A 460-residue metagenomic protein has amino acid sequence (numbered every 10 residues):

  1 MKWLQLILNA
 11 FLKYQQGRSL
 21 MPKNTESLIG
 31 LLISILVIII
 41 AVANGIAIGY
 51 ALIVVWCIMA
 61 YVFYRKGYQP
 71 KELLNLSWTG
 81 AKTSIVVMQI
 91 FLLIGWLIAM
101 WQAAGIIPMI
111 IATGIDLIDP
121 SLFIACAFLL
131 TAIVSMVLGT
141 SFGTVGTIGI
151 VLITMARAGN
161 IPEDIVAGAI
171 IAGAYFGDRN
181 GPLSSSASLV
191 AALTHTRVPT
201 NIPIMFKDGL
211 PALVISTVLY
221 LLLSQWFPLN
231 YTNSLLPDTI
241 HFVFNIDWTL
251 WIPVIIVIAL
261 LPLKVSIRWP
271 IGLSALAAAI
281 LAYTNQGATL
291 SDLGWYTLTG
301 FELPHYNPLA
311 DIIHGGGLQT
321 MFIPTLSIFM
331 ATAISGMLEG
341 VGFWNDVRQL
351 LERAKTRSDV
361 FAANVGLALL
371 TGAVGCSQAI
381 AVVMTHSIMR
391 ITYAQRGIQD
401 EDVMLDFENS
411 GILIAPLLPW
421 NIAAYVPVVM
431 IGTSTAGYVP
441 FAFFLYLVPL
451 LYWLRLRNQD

Functional and structural regions predicted by a protein language model:
T25-I38, G45-K66, M88-I94, I148-V151 (+5 more regions): Hydrophobic mid-bilayer segments of alpha-helices in multi-pass membrane transport proteins, especially secondary
A41-A43, M109-D119, S224-F244, G287-I312: Inter-helical loop and helix-membrane interface segments of multi-pass membrane transporters/permeases
A41-A51, G80-K82, G114-D119, L236-I246 (+2 more regions): Interfacial loop-to-helix junctions that mark the boundaries of transmembrane helices in multi-pass membrane
N44, R179-P182, V190-F242, A424-D460: Juxtamembrane and boundary regions of transmembrane helices in multi-pass small-molecule transporters and channels
K66-P70, K82-T83, A103, N160-D164 (+6 more regions): Juxtamembrane helix-boundary/capping and inter-helix hinge elements in multi-pass membrane proteins
G67-M155, H305-R390: Membrane-embedded alpha-helical segments and adjacent helix-loop junctions characteristic of multi-pass solute
D119-K207, P211, L367-N409: Hydrophobic transmembrane alpha-helices that form the pore/transport pathway of multi-pass ion and small-solute
